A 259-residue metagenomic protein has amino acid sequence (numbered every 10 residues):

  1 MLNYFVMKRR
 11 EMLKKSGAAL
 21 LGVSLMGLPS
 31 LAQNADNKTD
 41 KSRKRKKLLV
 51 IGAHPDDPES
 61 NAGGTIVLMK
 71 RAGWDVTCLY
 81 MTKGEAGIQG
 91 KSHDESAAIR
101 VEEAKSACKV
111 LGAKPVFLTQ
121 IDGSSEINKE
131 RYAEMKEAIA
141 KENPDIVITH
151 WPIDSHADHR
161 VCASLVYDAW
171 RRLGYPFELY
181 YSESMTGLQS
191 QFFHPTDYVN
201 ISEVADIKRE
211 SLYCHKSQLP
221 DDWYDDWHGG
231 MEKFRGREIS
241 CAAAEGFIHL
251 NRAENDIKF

Functional and structural regions predicted by a protein language model:
M1-K8: N-terminal secretory signal peptides
L2, K14-G22, N34-I51, K109 (+1 more regions): Metal-dependent de-N-acetylase/amidase catalytic core
K8-R9, L28, V204, A243: Generic detector of short, well-ordered, non-transmembrane alpha-helical segments enriched in hydrophobic residues
R10-M26, Q33-E142, R171-R172: Active-site rim/loop-helix segments in enzyme catalytic domains that contact anionic ligands
